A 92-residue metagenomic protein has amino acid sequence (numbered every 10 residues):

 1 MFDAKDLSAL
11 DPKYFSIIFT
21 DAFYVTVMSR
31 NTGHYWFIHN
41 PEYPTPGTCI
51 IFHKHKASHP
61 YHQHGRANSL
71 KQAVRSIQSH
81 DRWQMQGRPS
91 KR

Functional and structural regions predicted by a protein language model:
M1-G33, S58-H59, S90-K91: Negatively charged, low-complexity tracts enriched in Asp/Glu with abundant Ser/Thr
F2-L7, F52-R92: Mixed-charge, Lys/Arg-enriched low-complexity segments
I17, V25-V27, W36-I38, C49-F52 (+2 more regions): Hydrophobic beta-strand residues in large extracellular and virion-surface proteins
N31-H62: Short aromatic-glycine-(Arg/Gly/Cys) micro-motifs in beta-strand/loop hairpins
